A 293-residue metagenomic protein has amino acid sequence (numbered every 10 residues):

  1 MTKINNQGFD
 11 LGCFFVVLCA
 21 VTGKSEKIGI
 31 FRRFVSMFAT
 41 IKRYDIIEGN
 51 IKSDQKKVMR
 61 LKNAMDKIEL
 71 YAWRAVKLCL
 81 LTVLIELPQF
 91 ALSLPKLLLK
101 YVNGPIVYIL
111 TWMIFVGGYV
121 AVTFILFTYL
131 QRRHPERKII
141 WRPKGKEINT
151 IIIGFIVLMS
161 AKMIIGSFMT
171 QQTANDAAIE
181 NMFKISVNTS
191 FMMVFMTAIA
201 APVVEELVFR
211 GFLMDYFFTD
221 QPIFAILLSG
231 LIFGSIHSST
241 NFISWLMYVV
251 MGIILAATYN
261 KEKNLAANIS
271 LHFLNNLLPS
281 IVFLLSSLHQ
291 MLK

Functional and structural regions predicted by a protein language model:
K3-T22, E26-K138, G145, I156-M159 (+1 more regions): N-terminal, membrane-interfacial amphipathic/helix-forming hydrophobic leader that caps and precedes the first
V76-C79, M113, I148-I152, F191-F195 (+3 more regions): Hydrophobic alpha-helical transmembrane segments
I85-A91, L227, F242-K293: Functionally important transmembrane alpha-helices
Y101-I109, H134-A201, H289-K293: Juxtamembrane helix-loop-helix connectors linking adjacent transmembrane helices in multi-pass membrane enzymes
I125-F127, K162-Q172, T197-R210, S238-G252 (+1 more regions): Juxtamembrane/interfacial segments around transmembrane helices
K144-E147, V187-F191, D220-L227, N241-F242 (+1 more regions): Membrane-helix interface segments
V204-L228, A257-N264: Membrane-interface helix/loop boundary segments of multi-pass membrane proteins
A225-H237, F273: Small-polar-interrupted transmembrane alpha-helices in polytopic inner-membrane proteins
